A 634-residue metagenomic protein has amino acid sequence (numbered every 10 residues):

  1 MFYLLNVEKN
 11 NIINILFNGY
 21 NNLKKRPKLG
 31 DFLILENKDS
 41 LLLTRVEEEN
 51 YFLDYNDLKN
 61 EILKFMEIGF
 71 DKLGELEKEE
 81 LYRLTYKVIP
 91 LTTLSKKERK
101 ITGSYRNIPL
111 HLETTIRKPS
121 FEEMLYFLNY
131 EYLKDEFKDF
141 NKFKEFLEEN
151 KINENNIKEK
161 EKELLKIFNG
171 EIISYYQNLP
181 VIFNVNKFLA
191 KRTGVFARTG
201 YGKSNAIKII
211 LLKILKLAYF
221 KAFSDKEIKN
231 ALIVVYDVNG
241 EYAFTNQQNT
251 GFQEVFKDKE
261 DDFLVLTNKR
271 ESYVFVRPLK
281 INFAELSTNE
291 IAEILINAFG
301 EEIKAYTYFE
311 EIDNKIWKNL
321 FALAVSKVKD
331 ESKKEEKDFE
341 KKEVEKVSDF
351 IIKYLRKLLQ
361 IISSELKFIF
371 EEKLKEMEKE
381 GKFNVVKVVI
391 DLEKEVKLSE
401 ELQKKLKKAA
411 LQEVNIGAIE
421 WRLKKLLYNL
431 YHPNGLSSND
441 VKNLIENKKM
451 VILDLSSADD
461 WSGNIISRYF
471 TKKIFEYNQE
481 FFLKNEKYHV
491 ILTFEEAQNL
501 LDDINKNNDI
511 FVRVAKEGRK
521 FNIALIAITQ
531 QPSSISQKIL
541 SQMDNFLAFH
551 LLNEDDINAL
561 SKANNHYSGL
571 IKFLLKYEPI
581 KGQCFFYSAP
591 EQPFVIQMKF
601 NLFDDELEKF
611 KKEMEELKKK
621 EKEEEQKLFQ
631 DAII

Functional and structural regions predicted by a protein language model:
M1-K138: Conserved ASCE P-loop ATPase motor domains encompassing nucleic-acid-directed helicases/translocases
E77, V514-Q597: Conserved ATP-driven motor cores of ASCE-family P-loop NTPases powering translocation/secretion/packaging/pilus
L128-V181: N-terminal pre-Walker A segment at the start of P-loop NTPase domains
Y176-N186, D440-V441: Pre-Walker A adenine-sensing motif
K203: Conserved lysine of the Walker
A206, I210, I466: Hydrophobic positions on the alpha1 helix immediately C-terminal to the Walker A/P-loop
K226-I228, G240-G251, S272-R513, C584-S588: P-loop NTPase motor domains
I465, I580-I634: Conserved P-loop NTPase motor module
